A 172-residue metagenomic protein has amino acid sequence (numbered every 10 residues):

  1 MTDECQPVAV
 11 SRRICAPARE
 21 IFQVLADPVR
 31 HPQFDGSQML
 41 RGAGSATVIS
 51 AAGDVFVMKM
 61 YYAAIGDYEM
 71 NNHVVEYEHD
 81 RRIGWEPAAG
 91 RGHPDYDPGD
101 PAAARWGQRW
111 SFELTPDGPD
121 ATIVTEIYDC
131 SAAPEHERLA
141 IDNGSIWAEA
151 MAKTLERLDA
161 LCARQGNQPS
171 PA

Functional and structural regions predicted by a protein language model:
M1-T47, A51-A52, A172: Hydrophobic ligand-binding cavity/cleft-lining segments
C5-R13, A18-R19, V55, E69 (+3 more regions): Intrinsic-disorder/low-complexity, polar/charged segments enriched in Ser/Thr/Lys/Arg/Asp/Glu/Gln
E20-L25, H31, F56-M58, V74 (+3 more regions): Hydrophobic pocket/interface hotspot
G36, Y61, A88, I127: Surface loops and adjacent helix of pleckstrin homology
G44-A46, V57-Y61, M70-N72: Short secondary-structure capping micro-motifs at structural edges
Y62-A121: Hydrophobic-ligand binding "helix-grip"
A103-W106, I123, I127-A172: A conserved amphipathic terminal alpha-helix motif
